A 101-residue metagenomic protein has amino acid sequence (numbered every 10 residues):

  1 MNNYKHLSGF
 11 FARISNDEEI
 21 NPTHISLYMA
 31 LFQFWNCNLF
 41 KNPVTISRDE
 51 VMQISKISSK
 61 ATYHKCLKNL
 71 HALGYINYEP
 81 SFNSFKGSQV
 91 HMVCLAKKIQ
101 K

Functional and structural regions predicted by a protein language model:
M1-I54, A72, K101: Short recognition helix of helix-turn-helix/winged-helix DNA-binding domains
W35-K97: Winged helix-turn-helix DNA-binding recognition segment
